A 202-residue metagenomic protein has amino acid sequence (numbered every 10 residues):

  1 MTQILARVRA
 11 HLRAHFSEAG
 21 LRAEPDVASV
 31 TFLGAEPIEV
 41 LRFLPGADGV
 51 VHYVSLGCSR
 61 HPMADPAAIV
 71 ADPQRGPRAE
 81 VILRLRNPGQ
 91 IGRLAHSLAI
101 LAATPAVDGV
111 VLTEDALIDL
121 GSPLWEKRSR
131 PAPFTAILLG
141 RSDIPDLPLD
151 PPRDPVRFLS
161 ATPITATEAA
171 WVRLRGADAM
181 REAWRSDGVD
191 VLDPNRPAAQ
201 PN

Functional and structural regions predicted by a protein language model:
M1-N202: Acidic, proline/glycine-rich low-complexity IDRs
